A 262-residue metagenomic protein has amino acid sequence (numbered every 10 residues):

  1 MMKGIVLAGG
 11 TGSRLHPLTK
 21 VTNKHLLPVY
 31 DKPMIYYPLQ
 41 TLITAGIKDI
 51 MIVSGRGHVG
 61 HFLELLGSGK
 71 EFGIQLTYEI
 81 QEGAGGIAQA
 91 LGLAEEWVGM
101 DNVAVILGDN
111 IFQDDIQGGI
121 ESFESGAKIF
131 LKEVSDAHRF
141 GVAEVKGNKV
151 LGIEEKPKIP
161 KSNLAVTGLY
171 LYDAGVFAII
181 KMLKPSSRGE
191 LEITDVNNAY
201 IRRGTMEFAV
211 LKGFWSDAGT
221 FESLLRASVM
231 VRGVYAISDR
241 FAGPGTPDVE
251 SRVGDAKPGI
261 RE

Functional and structural regions predicted by a protein language model:
M2-V6, R14-P17, P28, K32-L107 (+4 more regions): Conserved N-terminal catalytic core of the sugar/cofactor nucleotidyltransferase
T11, D109-N110: Active-site metal-binding loops of divalent metal-dependent hydrolases
R14, H61-F62, D115, I179 (+2 more regions): Phosphate- and divalent-cation-binding pockets in alpha/beta enzyme and binding domains that engage nucleotide-derived
L26, A143-V145, F208: A structural signal for short hydrophobic beta-strand segments in well-ordered beta-sheet cores
I106, F112-Q113, Y172: Hydrophobic/aromatic residue at the end of a short beta strand that borders the catalytic acidic motif
D114-R139: Conserved donor-nucleotide/metal-binding helix-loop-beta segment in metal-dependent transferases, i.e., the alpha-helix
I120-E121, K149-G243: Catalytic-core segments of class I nucleotidyltransferases/pyrophosphorylases that form NMP-activated intermediates
G243-E262: Arg/Gly-rich low-complexity intrinsically disordered repeat tracts
